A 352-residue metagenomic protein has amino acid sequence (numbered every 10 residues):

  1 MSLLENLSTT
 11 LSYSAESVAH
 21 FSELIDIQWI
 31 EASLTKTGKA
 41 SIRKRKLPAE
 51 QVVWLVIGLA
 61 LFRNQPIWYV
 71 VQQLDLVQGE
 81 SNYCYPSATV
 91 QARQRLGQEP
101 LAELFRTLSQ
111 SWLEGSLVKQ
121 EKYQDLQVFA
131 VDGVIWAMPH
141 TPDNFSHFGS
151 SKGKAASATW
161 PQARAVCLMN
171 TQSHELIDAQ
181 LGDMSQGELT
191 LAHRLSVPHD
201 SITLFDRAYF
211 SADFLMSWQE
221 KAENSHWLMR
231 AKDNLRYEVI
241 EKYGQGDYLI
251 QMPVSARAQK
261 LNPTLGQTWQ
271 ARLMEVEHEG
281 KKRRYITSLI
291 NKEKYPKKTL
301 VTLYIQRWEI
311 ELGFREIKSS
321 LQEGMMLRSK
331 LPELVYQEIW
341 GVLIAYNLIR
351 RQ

Functional and structural regions predicted by a protein language model:
M1-I67, R93-L96, E103-W112, Y123-Q127 (+2 more regions): Single, function-defining residue in the core of a domain
Q65-N82: DNA-recognition alpha helix
S81-Q98: Major-groove recognition helix of helix-turn-helix-like DNA-binding domains
Y85, A130-V131: Noncatalytic, basic helical substrate-engagement surface that gates or grips nucleic-acid strands
G115: Glycine/small-residue-rich loop that forms an oxyanion/phosphate-binding "nest" at active or ligand-binding sites
